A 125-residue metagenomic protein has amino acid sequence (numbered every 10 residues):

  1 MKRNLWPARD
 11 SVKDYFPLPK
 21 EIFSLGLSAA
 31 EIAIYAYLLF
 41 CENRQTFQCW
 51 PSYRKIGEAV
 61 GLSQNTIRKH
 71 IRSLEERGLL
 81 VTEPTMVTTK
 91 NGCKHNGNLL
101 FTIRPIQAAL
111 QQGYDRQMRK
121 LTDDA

Functional and structural regions predicted by a protein language model:
M1-T66, R72, K94: Short recognition helix of helix-turn-helix/winged-helix DNA-binding domains
N65-D123: Winged-helix/helix-turn-helix nucleic-acid-interaction surface
